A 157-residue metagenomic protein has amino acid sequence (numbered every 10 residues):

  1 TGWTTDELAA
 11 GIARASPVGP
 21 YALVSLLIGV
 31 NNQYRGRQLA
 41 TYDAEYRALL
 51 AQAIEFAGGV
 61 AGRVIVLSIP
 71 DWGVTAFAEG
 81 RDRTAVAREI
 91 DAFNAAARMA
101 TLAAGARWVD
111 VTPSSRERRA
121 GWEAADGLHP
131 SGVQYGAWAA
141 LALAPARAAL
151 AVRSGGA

Functional and structural regions predicted by a protein language model:
T1-A51, G58: Conserved SGNH/GDSL esterase-like catalytic core that processes O-acyl groups on lipids and polysaccharides
A13, G29, R47, A51-G59 (+3 more regions): Sec-exported extracytoplasmic/periplasmic mature domains
A15-S16, S25, Q33, D43-Y46 (+8 more regions): Functionally constrained cores in energy, signaling, and assembly domains
A22-L27, R63-S68, V109-D110: Structural recognition of the beta-strand scaffold that forms the well-ordered cores of secreted hydrolase catalytic
Y42-R88: Long, low-complexity, intrinsically disordered polar/charged segments
P70-A157: Catalytic His-Asp segment of secreted/periplasmic serine-dependent ester chemistry enzymes
